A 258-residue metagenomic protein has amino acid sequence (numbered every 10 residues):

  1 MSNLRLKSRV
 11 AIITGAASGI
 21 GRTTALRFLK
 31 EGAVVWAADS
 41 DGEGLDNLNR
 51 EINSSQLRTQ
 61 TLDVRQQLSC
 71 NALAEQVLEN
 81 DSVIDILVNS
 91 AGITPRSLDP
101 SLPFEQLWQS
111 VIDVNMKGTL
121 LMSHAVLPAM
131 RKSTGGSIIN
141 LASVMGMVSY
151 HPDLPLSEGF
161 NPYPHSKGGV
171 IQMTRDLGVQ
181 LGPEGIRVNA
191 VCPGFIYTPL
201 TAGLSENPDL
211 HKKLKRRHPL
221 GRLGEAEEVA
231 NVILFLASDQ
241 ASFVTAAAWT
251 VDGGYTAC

Functional and structural regions predicted by a protein language model:
S2, T94, L234, T245-C258: Short C-terminal tail/terminal secondary-structure segment of NAD(P)H-dependent dehydrogenase/reductase domains
I93, F104-L121, I139, Y163 (+2 more regions): Catalytic Tyr-X3-Lys loop
L98-I112, G159, L210, L214: Substrate-binding pocket helix/loop in short-chain dehydrogenase/reductase
S123, S166, T174: Active-site helix of classical SDR
P128, V179-Q180, S242: Alpha-helical segment proximal to the catalytic Tyr-Lys
S143: Residue(s) in the substrate-gating loop at a strand-loop-helix junction that position the organic substrate next
G182, R187, V244-A246: Short, small/polar-rich loop/turn modules that mediate ligand/substrate recognition or access, typified
H218-V229, Q240: A conserved structural motif in NAD(P)-dependent oxidoreductases
